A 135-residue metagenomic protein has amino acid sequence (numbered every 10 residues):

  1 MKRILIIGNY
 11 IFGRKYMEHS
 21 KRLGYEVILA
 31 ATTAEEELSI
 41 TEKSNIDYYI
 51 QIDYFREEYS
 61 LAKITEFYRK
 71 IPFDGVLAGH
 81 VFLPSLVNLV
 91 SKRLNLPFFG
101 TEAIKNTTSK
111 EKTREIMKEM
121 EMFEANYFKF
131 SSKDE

Functional and structural regions predicted by a protein language model:
M1-A103, D134: ATP-binding N-terminal substructure of ATP-dependent carboxylate-amine bond-forming enzymes
N106-E135: Active-site nucleotide/adenylate-binding loops and adjacent lid/helix of ATP-dependent enzymes
